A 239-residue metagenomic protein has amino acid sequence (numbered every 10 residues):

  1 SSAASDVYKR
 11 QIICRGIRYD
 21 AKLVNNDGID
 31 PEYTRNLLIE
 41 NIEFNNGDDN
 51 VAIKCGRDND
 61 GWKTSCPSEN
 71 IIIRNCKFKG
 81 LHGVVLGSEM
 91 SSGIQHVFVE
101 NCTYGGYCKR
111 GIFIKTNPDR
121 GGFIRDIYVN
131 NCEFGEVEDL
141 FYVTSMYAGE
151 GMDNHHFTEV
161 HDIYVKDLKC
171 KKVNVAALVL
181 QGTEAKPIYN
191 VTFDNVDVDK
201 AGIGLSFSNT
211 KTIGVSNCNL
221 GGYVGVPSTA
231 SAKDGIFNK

Functional and structural regions predicted by a protein language model:
S1-Y8: Short, small-residue-biased leader/transition segments that mark boundaries at the very start of proteins
R10-A21, D27, Y33-D49, I53-K54 (+8 more regions): Right-handed parallel beta-helix
N26-G28, N50-A52, G83-V85, G111-F113 (+4 more regions): Structural detector of coil-to-beta-strand junctions
S88-S91, T116-F123, G182-T183: Glycine-centered low-complexity coil/loop motifs and glycine-rich tracts, especially the flexible linkers
R110-K115, R125-Y128, E133, L140-F141 (+1 more regions): Active-site capping/gating regions of soluble enzymes
F141, N154-C170, A177-L178: Generic long, charged, amphipathic alpha-helical segments
N174, V179, T183-A185, Y189 (+4 more regions): Outer-membrane beta-barrel pore domains
